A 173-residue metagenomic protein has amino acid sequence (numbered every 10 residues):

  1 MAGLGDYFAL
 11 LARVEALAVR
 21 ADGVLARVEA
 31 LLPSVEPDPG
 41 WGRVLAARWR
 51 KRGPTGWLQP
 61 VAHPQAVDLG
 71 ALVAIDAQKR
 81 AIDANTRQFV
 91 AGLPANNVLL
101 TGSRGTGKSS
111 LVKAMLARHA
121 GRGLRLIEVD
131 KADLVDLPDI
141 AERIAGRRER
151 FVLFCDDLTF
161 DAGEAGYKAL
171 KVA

Functional and structural regions predicted by a protein language model:
L4-Q59: Interdomain "pre-motor" coupling segment immediately N-terminal to P-loop NTPase/helicase cores
A12-V19, W57-A81: Dynamic helix-loop-helix/coil hinge segments at AAA+ ATPase domain boundaries and subdomain interfaces
V61-H63, R87-A95: Phosphate-binding P-loop
A77-A91: Pre-Walker A adenine-sensing motif
I82, L100, L170: Conserved RecA-like P-loop NTPase ATPase core
G92-A114: Walker A/P-loop nucleotide-binding motif
R118-F151, D157-G163: AAA+/P-loop NTPase substrate/partner-engagement loops
E164-A173: Substrate-gripping "pore-loop 1 plus following alpha2 helix"
